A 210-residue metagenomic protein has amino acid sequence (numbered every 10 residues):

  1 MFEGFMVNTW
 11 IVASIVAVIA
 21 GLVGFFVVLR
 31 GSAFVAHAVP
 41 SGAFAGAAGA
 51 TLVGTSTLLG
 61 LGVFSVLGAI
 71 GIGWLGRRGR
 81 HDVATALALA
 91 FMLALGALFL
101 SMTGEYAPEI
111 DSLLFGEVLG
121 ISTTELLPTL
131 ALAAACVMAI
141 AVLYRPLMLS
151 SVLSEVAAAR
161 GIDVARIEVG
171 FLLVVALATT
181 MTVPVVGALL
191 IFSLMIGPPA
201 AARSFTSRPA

Functional and structural regions predicted by a protein language model:
M1-V18: Membrane-interfacial amphipathic/re-entrant helices at transmembrane-helix boundaries
G4-N8, V53-T57, R77-H81, S112 (+6 more regions): Juxtamembrane/transmembrane-helix boundary motifs in multi-pass membrane proteins
M6-N8, R78, T85-L143, G170 (+1 more regions): Transmembrane helix-bundle core of multi-pass membrane transporters and related energy-transducing complexes
V12-V16, G60-L61, T124: Alpha-helical transmembrane segments of multi-pass integral membrane proteins
A13, A17-G21, A47, V66-I70 (+3 more regions): Hydrophobic core segments of alpha-helical transmembrane domains in multi-pass membrane transport and ion-translocation
V16, E125-P198: Helix-loop-helix "hairpin" substructures at the membrane interface of multi-pass membrane proteins
V18, L22, P40-F44, V66-L67 (+3 more regions): Hydrophobic alpha-helical segments embedded in the membrane of multi-pass proteins
F25-Y106, A202-A210: Short loop segments and helix-boundary regions at transmembrane helix junctions of multi-pass inner-membrane proteins
